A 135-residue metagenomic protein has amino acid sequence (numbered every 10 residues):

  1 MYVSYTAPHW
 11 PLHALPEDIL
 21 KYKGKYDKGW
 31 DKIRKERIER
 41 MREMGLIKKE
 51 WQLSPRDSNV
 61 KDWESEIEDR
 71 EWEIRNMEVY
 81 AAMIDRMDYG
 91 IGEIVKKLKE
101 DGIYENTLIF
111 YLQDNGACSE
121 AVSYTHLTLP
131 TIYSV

Functional and structural regions predicted by a protein language model:
M1-E36, L46, S54-V79, N115-Y124: Active-site His/acidic residue clusters
M41: Conserved acidic, metal-coordinating active-site core of Asp-based, Mg2+-dependent phosphoryl-transfer enzymes
I47, W51-D57, R86-S123: Metal-dependent active-site segment of extracytoplasmic phospho-/sulfohydrolases and closely related
E78-A82, R86: Catalytic-adjacent loop/helix segments of enzymes that bind and process anionic phosphate/sulfate esters
T125-T131: Conserved small/polar residues in nucleotide/adenosyl-binding loops
